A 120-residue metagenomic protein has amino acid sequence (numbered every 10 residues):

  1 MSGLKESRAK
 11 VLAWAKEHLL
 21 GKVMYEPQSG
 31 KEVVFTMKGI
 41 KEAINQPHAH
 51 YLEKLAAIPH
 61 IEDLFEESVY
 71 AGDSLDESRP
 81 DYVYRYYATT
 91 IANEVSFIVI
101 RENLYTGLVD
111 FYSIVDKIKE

Functional and structural regions predicted by a protein language model:
M1-E120: Ribonuclease/tRNase effector modules and their secretory precursors
